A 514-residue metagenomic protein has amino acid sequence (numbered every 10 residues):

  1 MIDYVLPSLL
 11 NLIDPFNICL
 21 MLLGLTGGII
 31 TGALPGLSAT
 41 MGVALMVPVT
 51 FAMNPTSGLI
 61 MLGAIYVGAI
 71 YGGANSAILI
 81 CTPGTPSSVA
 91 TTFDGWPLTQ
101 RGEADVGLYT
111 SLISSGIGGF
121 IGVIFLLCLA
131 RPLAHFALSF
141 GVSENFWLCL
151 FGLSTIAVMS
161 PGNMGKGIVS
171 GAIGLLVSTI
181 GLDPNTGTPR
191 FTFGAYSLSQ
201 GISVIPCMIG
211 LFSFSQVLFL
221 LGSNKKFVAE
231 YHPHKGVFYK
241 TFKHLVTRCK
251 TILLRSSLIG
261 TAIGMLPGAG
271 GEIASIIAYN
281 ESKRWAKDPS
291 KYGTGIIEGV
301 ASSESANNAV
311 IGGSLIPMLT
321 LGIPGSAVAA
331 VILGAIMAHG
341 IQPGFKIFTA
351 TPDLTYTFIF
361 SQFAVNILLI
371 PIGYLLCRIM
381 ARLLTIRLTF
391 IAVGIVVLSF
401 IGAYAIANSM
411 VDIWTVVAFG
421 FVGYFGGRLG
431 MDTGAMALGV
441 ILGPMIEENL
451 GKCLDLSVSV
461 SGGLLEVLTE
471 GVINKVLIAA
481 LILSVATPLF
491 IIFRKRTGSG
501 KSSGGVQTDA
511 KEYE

Functional and structural regions predicted by a protein language model:
M1-T56, A137, P189-I296, A381 (+5 more regions): Helix-loop-helix hairpins and the membrane-proximal interhelical loops of multi-pass alpha-helical transport proteins
L25-A39, G68-C81, I156-P161, L258-P267 (+3 more regions): Transmembrane alpha-helix interface/packing and boundary motifs in multi-pass membrane proteins, characterized by
I29, L45-V49, L62-I70, S111-G116 (+13 more regions): Transmembrane helix-bundle signature of multi-pass membrane transporters/permeases
I30-T40, I78-V89, I121-F125, I263-I273 (+4 more regions): Short helix-coil transition sites and intra-membrane helix breaks within transmembrane domains of multi-pass
A39-V49, L62, A77-P97, C128 (+7 more regions): Re-entrant/interfacial helical elements at transmembrane boundaries that shape and gate the permeation pathway
T56-I60, P97-S114, K287-G299, A327-A330 (+1 more regions): Membrane-interface alpha-helices at helix entry/exit sites of multi-pass transporters
Y66-A77, G84, I296-L321, G325 (+1 more regions): A structural-propensity feature for long, helix-poor, extended segments
Y109-K225, A338-T497: Membrane-embedded alpha-helical modules
